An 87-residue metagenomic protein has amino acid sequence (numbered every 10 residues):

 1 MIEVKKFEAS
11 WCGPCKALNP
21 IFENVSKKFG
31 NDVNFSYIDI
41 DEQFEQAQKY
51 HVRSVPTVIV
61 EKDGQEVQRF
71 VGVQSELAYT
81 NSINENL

Functional and structural regions predicted by a protein language model:
M1-E3: Extreme N-terminal starter segment of soluble prokaryotic enzymes
F7, F22, S26, G30-F44: Thiol-based oxidoreductase modules, predominantly thioredoxin-like and allied folds used for disulfide exchange
F7-I21: Conserved redox-active cysteine motifs that mediate thiol-disulfide chemistry, especially di-cysteine Cys-X(1-2)-Cys
Q43-Q46, L77: Short loop/turn elements that flank and shape the SAM/SAH-binding pocket of Class I
Q46-Y50, S82: CheY-like receiver
Y50-I59: Structural micro-motif
V60-L87: Non-catalytic, surface beta->alpha helical segment in thiol-disulfide oxidoreductase systems
